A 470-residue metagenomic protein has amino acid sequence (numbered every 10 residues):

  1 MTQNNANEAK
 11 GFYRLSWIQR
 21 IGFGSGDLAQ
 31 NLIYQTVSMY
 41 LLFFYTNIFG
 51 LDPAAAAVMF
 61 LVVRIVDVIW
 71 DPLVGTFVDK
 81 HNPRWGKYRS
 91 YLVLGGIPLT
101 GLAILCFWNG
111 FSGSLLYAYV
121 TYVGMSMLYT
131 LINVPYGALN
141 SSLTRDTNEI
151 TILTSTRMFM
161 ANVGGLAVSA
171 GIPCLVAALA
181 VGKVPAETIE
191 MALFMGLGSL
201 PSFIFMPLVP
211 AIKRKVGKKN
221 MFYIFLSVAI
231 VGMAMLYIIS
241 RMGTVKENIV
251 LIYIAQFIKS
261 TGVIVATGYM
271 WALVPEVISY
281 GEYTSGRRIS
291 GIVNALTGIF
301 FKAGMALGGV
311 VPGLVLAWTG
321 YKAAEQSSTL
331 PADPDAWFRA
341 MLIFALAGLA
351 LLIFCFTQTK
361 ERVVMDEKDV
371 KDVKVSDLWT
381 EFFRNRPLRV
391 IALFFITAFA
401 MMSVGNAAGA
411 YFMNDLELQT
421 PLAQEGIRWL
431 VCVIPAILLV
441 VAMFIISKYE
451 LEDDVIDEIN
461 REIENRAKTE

Functional and structural regions predicted by a protein language model:
T2-E470: Membrane-embedded alpha-helical bundles of multi-pass transporters/translocases, especially carrier/permease families
